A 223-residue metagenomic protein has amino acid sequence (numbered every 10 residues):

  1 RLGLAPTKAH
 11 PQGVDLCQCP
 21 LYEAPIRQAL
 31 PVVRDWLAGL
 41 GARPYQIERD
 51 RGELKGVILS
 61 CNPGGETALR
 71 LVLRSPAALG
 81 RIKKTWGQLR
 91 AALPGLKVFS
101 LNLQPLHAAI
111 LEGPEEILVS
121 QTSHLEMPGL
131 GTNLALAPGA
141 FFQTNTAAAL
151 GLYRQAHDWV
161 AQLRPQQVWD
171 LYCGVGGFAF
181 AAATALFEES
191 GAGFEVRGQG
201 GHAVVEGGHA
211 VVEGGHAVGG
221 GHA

Functional and structural regions predicted by a protein language model:
R1-G201, G208, G221-A223: Accessory RNA-recognition modules of RNA-modification enzymes
V205-G207, V212-G215: Acidic, glycine-centered low-complexity repeats within long intrinsically disordered regions
